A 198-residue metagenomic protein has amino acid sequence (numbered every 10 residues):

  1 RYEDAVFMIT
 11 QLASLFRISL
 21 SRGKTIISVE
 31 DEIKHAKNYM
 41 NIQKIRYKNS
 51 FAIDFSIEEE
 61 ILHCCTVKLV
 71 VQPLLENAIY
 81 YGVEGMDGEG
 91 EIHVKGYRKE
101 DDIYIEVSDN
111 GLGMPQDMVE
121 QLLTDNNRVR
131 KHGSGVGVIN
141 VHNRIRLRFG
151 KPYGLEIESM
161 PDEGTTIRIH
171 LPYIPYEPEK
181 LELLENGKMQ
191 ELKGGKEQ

Functional and structural regions predicted by a protein language model:
R1-E158, T166-H170: Two-component histidine phosphotransfer core
I157-Q198: C-terminal end segment of the histidine kinase catalytic
